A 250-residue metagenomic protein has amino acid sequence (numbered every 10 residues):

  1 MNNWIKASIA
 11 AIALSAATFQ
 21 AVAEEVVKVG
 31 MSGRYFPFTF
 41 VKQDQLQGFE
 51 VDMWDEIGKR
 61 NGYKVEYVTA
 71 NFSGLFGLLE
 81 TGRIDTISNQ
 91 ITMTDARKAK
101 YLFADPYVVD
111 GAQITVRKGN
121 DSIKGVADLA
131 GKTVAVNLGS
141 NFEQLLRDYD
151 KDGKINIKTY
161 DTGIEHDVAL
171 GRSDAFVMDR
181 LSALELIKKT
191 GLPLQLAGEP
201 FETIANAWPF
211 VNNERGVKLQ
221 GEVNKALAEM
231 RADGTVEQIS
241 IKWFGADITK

Functional and structural regions predicted by a protein language model:
T18-A23: Sec/Tat signal peptide C-region and signal peptidase I cleavage site
E24-I91, A99, I157, D233: Extracytoplasmic small-molecule ligand-binding "clamshell" domains of the periplasmic binding protein/Venus flytrap
K28, G62-K64, E80-N89, K132-T133 (+2 more regions): Alpha-to-beta junction loops
S32-G33, V109-V116, L184, K188-K225 (+1 more regions): Periplasmic-binding protein-like
G33-F36, L46-E56, Q113-D161, E165 (+1 more regions): Bilobed "Venus flytrap"/periplasmic-binding protein-like clamshell domains and structurally analogous long
V51-R60, N120, A127, T133 (+3 more regions): Extended ligand-binding regions for polar small-molecule ligands
K59, K64-D128, L194-F201: Acidic, polar ligand-binding/catalytic clefts
E66-G77, D121, N156-L170, L181 (+1 more regions): Short helix-initiation/N-cap motifs at beta->coil->alpha
